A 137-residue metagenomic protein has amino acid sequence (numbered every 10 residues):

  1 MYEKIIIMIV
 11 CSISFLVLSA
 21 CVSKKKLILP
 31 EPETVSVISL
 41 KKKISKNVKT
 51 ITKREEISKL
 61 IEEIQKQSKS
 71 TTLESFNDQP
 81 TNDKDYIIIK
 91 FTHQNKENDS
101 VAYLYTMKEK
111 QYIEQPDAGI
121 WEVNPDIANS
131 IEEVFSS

Functional and structural regions predicted by a protein language model:
M1-I6, V10: Positively charged n-region of N-terminal signal peptides that target proteins for export
V17-A20: C-terminal motif of bacterial Sec signal peptides marking the signal peptidase cleavage site
V22-K24: Bacterial signal peptide processing site
L27-P32: Surface-exposed beta-loop interaction hotspot
S39-F76: Post-signal-peptide N-terminal segment of Sec-exported extracytoplasmic proteins
S39-K43, I88-K96, Q115: Short acidic, glycine-rich loop/turn motifs
S70-K110: Short, structured surface segments that line ligand/substrate-binding pockets
H93-S137: Short, well-ordered, aromatic-rich surface patches in folded extracellular/luminal domains
